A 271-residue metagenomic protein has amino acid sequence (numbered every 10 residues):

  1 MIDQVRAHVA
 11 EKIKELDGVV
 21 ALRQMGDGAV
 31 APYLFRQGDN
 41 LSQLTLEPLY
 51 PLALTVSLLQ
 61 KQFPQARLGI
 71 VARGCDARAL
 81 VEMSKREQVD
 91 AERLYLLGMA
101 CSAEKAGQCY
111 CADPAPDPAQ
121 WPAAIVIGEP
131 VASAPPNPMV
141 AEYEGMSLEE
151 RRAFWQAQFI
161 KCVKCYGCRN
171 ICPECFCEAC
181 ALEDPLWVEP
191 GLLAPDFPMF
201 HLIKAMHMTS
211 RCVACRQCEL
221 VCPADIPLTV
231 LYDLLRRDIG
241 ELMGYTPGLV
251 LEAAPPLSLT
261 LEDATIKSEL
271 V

Functional and structural regions predicted by a protein language model:
M1-K161, R169-E178: Iron-sulfur-associated redox domains of electron-transfer enzymes in respiratory and anaerobic energy metabolism
M139-F159, E174-V271: Ferredoxin-type iron-sulfur electron-transfer modules in oxidoreductases and energy-metabolism complexes
